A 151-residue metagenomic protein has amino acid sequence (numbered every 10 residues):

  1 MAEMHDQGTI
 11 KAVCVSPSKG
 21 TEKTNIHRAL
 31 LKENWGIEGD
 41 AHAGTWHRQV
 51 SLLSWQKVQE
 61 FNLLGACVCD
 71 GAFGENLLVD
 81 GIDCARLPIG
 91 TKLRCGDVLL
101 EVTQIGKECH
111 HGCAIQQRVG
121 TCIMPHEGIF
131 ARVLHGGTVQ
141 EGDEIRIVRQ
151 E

Functional and structural regions predicted by a protein language model:
M1-E151: Metal-cofactor-dependent catalytic cores
